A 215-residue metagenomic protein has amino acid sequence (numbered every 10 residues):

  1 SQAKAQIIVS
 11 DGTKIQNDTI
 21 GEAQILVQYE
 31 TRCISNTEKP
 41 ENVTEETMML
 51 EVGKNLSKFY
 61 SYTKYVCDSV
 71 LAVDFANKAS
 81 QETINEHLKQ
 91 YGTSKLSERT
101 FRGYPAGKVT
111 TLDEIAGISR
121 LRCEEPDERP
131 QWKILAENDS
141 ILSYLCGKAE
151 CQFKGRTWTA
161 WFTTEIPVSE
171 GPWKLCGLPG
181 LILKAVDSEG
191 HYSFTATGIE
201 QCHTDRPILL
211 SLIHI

Functional and structural regions predicted by a protein language model:
S1-K4: C-terminal segment of classical bacterial N-terminal signal peptides
Q6-T111: Start-of-domain marker
A23, E46, N55, E128 (+5 more regions): Residues that flank catalytic or metal-binding motifs in active/ligand-binding sites
I34-N42, C123-E128, W173-L175, V186: Short, solvent-exposed secondary-structure boundary motifs
T44, G53, L135, L142 (+2 more regions): Short strand-coil-strand connectors
G92-K154: Short N-terminal edge-element motif at the start of the domain
G147-L209: Gly/Pro-enriched, hydrophobic low-complexity segments that function as extracytoplasmic propeptides/linkers
I213-I215: Conserved small/polar residues in nucleotide/adenosyl-binding loops
